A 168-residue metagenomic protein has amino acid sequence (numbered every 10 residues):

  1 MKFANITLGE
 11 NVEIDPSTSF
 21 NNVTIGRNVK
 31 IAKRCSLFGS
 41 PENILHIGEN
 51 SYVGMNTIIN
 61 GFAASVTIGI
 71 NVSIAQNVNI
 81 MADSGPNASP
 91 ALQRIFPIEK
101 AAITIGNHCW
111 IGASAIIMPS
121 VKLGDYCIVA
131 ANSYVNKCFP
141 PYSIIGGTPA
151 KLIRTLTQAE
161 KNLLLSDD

Functional and structural regions predicted by a protein language model:
M1-I25: Extended, small-residue-rich solenoid/repeat segments and analogous flexible loops that form exposed scaffolds
S19-I25, K30-V121, L156-T157: Flexible, glycine/small-residue-enriched loop-and-beta-strand segment within the central core of proteins
N43, V66, S133, S143 (+1 more regions): Glycine-centered loop/turn positions within well-structured domains that cap or flank conserved ligand/cofactor-binding
S114-C127, S133-N136: Beta-rich strand-turn-strand
A150-I153, Q158: Multi-pass alpha-helical transporter architecture, strongest for 12-TM Major Facilitator/SLC carriers used
K161-D168: Acidic/histidine-enriched, glycine/proline-rich intrinsically disordered or flexible terminal extensions
